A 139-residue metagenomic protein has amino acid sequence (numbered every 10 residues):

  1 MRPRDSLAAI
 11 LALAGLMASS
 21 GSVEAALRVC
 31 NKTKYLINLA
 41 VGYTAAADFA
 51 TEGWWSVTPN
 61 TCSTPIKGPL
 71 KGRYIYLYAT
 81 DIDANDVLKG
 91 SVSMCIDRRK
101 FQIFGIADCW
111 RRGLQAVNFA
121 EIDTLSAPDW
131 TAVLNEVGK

Functional and structural regions predicted by a protein language model:
M1-A9: Bacterial N-terminal signal peptides that target proteins for export
A8-A18: Bacterial N-terminal signal peptides
G21-G68, A79-K139: Intrinsically disordered, low-complexity segments enriched in small/polar residues
L70-Y74: Extracellular Ig-like/FN3 beta-sandwich strand-entry sites
